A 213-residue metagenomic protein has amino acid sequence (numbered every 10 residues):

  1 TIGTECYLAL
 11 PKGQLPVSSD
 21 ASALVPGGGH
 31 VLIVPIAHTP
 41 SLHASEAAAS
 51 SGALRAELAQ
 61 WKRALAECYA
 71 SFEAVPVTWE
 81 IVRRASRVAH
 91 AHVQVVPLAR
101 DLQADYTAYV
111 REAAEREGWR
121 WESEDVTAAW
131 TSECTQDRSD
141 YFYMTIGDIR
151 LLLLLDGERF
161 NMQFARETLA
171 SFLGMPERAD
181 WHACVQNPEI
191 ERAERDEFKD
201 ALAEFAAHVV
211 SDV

Functional and structural regions predicted by a protein language model:
T1-V213: HIT superfamily nucleotide-processing domains
